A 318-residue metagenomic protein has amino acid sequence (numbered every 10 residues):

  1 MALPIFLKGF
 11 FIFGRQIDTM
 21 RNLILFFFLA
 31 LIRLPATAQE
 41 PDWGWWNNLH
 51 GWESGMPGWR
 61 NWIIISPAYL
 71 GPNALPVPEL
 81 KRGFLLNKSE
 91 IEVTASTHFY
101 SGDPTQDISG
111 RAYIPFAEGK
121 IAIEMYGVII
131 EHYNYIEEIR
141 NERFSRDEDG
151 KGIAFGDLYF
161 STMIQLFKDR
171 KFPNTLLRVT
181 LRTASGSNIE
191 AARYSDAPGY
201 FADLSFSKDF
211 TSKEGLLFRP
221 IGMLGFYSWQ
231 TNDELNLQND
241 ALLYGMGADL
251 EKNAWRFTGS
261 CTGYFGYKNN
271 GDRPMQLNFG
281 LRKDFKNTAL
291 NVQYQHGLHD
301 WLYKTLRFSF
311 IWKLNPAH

Functional and structural regions predicted by a protein language model:
M1-W62, A317-H318: Cleavable N-terminal export/targeting peptides
Q39-S185, Y200-S207, T211, W255-S260 (+3 more regions): Transmembrane beta-barrel domains of Gram-negative outer membranes and organellar outer membranes
K81-G83, T97-Y100, E148-G150, E190-Y194 (+4 more regions): Outer-membrane beta-barrel proteins
H98-Y100, I130-H132, R182-G186, G225-T231 (+3 more regions): Structural signature of outer-membrane beta-barrel domains
S101-T105, K151-D157, R193-G199, G215 (+4 more regions): Transmembrane beta-barrel outer-membrane domains
I136-E138, R146-D147, L235-N236, L242-H318: Outer membrane beta-barrel transmembrane domains
S195-G266: Detector for outer-membrane/organellar transmembrane beta-barrel domains, recognizing the amphipathic beta-strand
